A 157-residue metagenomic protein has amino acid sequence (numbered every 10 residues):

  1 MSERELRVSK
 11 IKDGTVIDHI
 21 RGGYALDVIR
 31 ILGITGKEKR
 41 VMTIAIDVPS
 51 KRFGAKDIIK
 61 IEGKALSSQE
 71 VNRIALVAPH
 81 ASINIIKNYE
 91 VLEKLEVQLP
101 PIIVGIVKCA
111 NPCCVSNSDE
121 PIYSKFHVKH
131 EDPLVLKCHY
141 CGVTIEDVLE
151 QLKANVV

Functional and structural regions predicted by a protein language model:
M1-E3, V156-V157: Short, Lys/Arg-enriched, disordered terminal segments
S2-L95: Interaction interfaces in information-processing and related assembly proteins
L92-V157: Cys/His-clustered metal-coordination modules, chiefly Zn-binding fingers
